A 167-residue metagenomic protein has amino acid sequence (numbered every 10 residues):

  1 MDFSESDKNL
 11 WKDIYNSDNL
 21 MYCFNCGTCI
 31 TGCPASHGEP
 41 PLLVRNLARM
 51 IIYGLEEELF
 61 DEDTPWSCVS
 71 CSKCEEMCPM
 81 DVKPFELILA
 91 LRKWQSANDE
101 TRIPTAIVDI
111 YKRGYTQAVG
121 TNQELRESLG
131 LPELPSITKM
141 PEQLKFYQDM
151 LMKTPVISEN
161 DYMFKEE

Functional and structural regions predicted by a protein language model:
M1-Y22, T28-G32, P40-R49, Y53-E56 (+1 more regions): Non-ligating segments of multi-cofactor redox enzymes
N19-S36, E62-V82: Cysteine-centered iron-sulfur cluster-binding motifs in ferredoxin-type domains/subunits of redox enzymes
L59: Inter-heme linker and motif-flanking segments adjacent to c-type heme-binding CXXCH motifs in c-type cytochromes
